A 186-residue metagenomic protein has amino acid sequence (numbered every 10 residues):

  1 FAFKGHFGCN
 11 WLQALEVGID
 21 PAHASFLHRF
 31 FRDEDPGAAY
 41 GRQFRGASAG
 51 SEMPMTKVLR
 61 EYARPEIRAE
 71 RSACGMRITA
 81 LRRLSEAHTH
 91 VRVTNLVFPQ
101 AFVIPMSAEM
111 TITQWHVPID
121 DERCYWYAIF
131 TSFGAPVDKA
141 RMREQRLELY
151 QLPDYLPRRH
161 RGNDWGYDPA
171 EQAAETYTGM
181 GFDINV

Functional and structural regions predicted by a protein language model:
F1-V186: C-terminal catalytic domain of Rieske-type non-heme iron oxygenases
